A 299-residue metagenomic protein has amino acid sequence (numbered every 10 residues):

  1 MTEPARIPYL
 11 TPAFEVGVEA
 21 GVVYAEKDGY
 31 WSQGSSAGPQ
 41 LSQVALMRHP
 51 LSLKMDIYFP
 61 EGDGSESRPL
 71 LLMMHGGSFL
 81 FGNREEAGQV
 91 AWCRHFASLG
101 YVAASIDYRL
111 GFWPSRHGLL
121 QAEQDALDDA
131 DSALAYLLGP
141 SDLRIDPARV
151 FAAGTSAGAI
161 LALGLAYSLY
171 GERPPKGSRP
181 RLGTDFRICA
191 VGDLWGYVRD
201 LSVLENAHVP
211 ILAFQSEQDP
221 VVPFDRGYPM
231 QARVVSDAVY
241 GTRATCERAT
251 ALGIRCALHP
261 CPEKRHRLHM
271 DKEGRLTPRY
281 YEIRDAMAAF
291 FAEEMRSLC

Functional and structural regions predicted by a protein language model:
T2-E66: N-terminal cap/lid segment of alpha/beta-hydrolase-fold proteins
V44-L46, L51-K54, F59, E66-I145 (+2 more regions): Serine-hydrolase catalytic machinery in alpha/beta-hydrolase-like enzymes
R68, M74, L194, C261-K264: Alpha/beta-hydrolase
E86, S115, L119, F224-A238 (+1 more regions): Short, flexible/disordered intra-domain loops and linkers
D107, A153, G192-W195, F214-Q215 (+1 more regions): Alpha/beta-hydrolase-fold catalytic nucleophile elbow
S132-A207: Primarily recognizes the serine-hydrolase "nucleophile elbow" in alpha/beta-hydrolase and SGNH/GDSL folds
S178-L252: The feature captures the conserved acid-bearing segment of alpha/beta-hydrolase catalytic domains
C246-C299: C-terminal catalytic histidine-bearing segment of alpha/beta-hydrolase fold enzymes
